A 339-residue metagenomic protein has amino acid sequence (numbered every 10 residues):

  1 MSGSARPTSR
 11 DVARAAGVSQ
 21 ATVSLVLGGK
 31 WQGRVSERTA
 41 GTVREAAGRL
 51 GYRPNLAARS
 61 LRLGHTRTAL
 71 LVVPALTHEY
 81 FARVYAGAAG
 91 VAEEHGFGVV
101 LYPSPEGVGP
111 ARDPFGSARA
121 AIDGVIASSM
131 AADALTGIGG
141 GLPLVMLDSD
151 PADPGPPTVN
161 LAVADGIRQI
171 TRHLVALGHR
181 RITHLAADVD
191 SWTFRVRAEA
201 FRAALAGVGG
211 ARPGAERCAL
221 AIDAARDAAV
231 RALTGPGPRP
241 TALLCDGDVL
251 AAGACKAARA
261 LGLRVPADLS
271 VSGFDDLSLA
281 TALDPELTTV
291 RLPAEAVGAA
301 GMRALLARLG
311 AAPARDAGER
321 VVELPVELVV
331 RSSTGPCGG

Functional and structural regions predicted by a protein language model:
M1-G64: N-terminal helix-turn-helix DNA-binding module of bacterial transcription factors
M1-S4, T68-R172, A176, T234 (+1 more regions): Alpha-helical recognition/docking segments in bacterial nutrient-uptake and carbohydrate-utilization systems
Q20-L25, L61-A75, R181-D188: Short beta-strand segments enriched in small/hydrophobic residues
L56, P74-R83, Y102-P110, V159-Q169 (+6 more regions): Hinge/beta->alpha junction and helix N-cap segments in small-molecule ligand-binding domains
A121-S129, R181-L185, A215-E216, G237-G247 (+1 more regions): Periplasmic-binding protein-like
T234-G339: Flexible loop/turn connectors
